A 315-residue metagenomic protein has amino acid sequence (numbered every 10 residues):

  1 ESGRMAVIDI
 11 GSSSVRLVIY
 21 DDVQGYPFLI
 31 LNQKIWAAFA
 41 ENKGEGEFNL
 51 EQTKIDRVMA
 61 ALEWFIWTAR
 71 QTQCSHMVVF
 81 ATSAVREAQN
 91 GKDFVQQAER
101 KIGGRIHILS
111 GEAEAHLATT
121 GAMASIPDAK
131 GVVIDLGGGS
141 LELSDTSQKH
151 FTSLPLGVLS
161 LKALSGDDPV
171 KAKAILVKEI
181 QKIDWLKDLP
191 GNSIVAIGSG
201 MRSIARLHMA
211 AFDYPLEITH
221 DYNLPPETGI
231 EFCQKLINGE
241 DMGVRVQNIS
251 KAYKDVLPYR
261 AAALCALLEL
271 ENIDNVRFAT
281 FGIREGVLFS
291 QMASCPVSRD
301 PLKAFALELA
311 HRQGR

Functional and structural regions predicted by a protein language model:
G3, N32, A129: Conserved catalytic motifs of the protein kinase core domain
G3-L29: N-terminal basic/disordered segments at the start of proteins
M5-D9, G131-D135, I194: Short glycine-aspartate micro-motif
I19-D22, N42-W67, Q71-C74, V85-A124 (+2 more regions): Helical "lid/coupling" subdomains associated with nucleotide-phosphate turnover
Q24-E41, R70, H76: Conserved ATP-binding subdomain of kinase catalytic cores across diverse folds
G138-D145: Acidic, divalent-metal-coordinating active-site segment for phosphoryl/phosphodiester hydrolysis, typified by short
